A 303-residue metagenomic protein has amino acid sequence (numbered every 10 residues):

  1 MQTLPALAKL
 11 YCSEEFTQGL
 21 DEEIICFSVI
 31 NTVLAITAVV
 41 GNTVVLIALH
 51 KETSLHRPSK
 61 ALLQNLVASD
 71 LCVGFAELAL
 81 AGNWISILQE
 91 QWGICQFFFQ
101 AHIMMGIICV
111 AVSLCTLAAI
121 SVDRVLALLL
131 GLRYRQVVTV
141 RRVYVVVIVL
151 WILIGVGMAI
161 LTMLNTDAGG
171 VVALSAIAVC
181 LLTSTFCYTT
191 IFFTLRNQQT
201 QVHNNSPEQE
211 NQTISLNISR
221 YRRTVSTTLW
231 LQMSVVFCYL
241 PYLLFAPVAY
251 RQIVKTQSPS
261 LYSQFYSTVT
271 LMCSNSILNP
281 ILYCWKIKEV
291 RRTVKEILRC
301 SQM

Functional and structural regions predicted by a protein language model:
M1-V44: Extracellular N-terminal segment of 7TM GPCRs
G19-T32, P58-I120, A127: Extracellular TM2-ECL1-early TM3 structural module of rhodopsin-like
L34-T37, N65-E77, A111, R142-M158 (+4 more regions): Alpha-helical transmembrane segments of multi-pass membrane proteins
E90-Q91, I160-A173, R251-S260: Membrane-lumen (extracellular) interface motif
V110-V146: Class A GPCR helix-loop hinge within the 7TM core
L153-F193, V235: Extracellular-loop-to-transmembrane junctions of the mid-late helices
T183-S184, F237-P247, Q264-M303: Seventh transmembrane helix
F193-F245: Intracellular effector-coupling site of seven-transmembrane GPCRs, centered on the ICL3-to-TM6 transition
